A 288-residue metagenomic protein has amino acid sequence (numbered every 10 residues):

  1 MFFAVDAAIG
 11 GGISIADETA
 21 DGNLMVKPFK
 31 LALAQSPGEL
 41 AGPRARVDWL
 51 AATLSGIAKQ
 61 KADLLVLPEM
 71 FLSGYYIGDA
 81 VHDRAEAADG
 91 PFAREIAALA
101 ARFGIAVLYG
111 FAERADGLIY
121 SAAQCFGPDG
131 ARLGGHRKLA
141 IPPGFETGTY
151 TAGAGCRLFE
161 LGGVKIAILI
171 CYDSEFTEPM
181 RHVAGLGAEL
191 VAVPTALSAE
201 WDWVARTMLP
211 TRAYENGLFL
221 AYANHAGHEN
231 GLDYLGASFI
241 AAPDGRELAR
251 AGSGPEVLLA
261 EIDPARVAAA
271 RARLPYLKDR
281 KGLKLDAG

Functional and structural regions predicted by a protein language model:
F2-F3: Aromatic (phenylalanine/tyrosine) cluster motif
I13-L24: Short, Lys/Arg-enriched N-terminal segments with co-localized hydrophobic residues within the first ~10-30 amino acids
V26-L31: Extreme N-terminal starter segment of soluble prokaryotic enzymes
L40-P128, S198-L218: Cys-nucleophile CN-hydrolase/nitrilase-fold catalytic domain and related Cys-dependent amidase chemistry that acts on
S73, Q124, H136-P142, F239 (+1 more regions): Short beta->alpha transition motifs characteristic of CBS
A88, R114-E189, S198-T207, A269 (+1 more regions): Active-site catalytic loop in hydrolytic enzyme cores
A88-L108, E175-L258: CN hydrolase (nitrilase-like) catalytic-core segments centered on the catalytic cysteine and neighboring Lys/Glu
Y109-F111, A122-C125, R157, S238-I240 (+1 more regions): Short beta-strand scaffold segments in enzyme catalytic cores
